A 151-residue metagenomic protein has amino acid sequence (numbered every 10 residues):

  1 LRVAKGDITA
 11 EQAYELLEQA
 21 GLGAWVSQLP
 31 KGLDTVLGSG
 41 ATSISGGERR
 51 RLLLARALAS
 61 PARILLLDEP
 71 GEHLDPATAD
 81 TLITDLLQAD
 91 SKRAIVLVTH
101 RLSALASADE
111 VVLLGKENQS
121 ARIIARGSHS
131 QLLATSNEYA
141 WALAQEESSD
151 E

Functional and structural regions predicted by a protein language model:
L1-S39, I83-T84, K92: ABC ATPase nucleotide-binding domain helical subdomain, centered on the C-loop/LSGGQ "ABC signature"
A20, Q28, T84, K92 (+2 more regions): C-terminal portion of ABC ATPase nucleotide-binding domains
G23-L52, R63, P70, L74 (+2 more regions): ABC-fold ATPase nucleotide-binding domain signature/coupling loops
L54, V98: Hydrophobic anchor residue at the start of the ABC signature
A62-R63, R93: A residue-level structural signal marking coil residues immediately N-terminal to beta-strands within the ABC ATPase
L66-D68, V96: Structural motif
E72-D85: Conserved D-loop/post-Walker B switch-helix segment of ABC ATPase nucleotide-binding domains
